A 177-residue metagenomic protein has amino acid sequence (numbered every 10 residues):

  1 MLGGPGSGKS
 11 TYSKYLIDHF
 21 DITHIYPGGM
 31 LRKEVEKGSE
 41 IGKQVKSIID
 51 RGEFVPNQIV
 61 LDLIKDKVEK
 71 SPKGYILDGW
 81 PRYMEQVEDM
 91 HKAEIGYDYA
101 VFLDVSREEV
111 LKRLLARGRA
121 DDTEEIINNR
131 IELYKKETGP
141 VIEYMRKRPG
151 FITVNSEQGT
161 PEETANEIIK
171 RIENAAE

Functional and structural regions predicted by a protein language model:
M1: Hydrophobic anchor at the beta1->P-loop junction of P-loop NTPases
G4: P-loop (Walker A) phosphate-binding loop of NTP-binding proteins
S7: ATP-binding Walker
S10: Walker A/P-loop
Y15, K136-E177: NTP-dependent small-molecule kinase module
H19, T23-K92, R119: ATP-dependent small-molecule kinase phosphotransfer cores that center on conserved nucleotide phosphate-binding segments
I22, E94-Y99, R146-F151: Short glycine-/polar-rich loops that comprise or flank the Walker A/P-loop and associated switch/sensor motifs
L31-R32, K43-I48, D89-P140: A glycine- and Lys/Arg-enriched "phosphate-lid" helix/loop adjacent to the NTP-binding pocket of small-molecule kinases
